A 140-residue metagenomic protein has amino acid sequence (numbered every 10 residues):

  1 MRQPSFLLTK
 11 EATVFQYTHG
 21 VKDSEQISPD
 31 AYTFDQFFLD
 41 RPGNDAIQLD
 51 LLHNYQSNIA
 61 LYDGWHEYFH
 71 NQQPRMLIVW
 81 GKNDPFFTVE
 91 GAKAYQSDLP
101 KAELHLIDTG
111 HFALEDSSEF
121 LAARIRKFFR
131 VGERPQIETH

Functional and structural regions predicted by a protein language model:
M1-L106, R126-I137: Flexible "cap/lid" subdomain of the alpha/beta-hydrolase fold that forms the substrate-access gate
G110-A123: Catalytic histidine-centered segment of alpha/beta-hydrolase-like enzymes
